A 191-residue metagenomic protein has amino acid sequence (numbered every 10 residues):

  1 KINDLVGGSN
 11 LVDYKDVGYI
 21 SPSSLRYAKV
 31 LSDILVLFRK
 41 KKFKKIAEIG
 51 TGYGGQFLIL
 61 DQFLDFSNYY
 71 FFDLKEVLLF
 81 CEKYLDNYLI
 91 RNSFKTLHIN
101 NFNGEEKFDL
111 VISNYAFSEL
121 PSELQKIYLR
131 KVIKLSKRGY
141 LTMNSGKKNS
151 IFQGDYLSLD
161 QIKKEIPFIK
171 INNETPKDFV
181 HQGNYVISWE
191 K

Functional and structural regions predicted by a protein language model:
K1-K41: Conserved Class I S-adenosyl-L-methionine-dependent methyltransferase catalytic core
K42-G52: Conserved class I S-adenosyl-L-methionine
Y53-D65: Conserved SAM-binding loop of SAM-dependent methyltransferases across substrates and taxa, primarily the Class I
N68-L74: Conserved SAM-binding motif I beta-strand of class I
K83-E105: S-adenosyl-L-methionine
L110-E123: A short SAM/SAH-binding and catalytic strip from SAM-dependent methyltransferases
L120-V132: A short, conserved alpha-helix within the catalytic core of class I
S136-K148: Conserved beta-strand signature within the Rossmann-like core of class I S-adenosyl-L-methionine
